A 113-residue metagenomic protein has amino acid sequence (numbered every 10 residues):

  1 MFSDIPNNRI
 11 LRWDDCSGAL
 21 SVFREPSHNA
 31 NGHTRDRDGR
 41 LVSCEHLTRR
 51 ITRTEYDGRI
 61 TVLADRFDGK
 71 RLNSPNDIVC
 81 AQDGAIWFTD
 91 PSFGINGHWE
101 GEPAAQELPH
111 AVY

Functional and structural regions predicted by a protein language model:
M1-Y113: Sequence-structural signature of mature extracellular/luminal beta-sheet repeat domains, prominently beta-propellers
